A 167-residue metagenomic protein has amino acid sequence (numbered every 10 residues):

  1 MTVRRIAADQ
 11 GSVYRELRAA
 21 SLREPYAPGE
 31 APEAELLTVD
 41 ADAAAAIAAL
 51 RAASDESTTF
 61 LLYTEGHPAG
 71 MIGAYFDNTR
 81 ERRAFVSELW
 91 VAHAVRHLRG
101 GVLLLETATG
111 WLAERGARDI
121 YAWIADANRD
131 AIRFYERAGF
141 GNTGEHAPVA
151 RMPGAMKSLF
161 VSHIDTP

Functional and structural regions predicted by a protein language model:
M1-V3: Extreme N-terminal starter segment of soluble prokaryotic enzymes
R5-A94, L105-T107, W111, E145-P148 (+1 more regions): Acetyl-CoA-dependent GNAT
V13, R99, L103, T107 (+1 more regions): Alpha-helical macromolecular-interaction surfaces
G66, G70, R99-G101, G139: Conserved phosphate-binding and hydrolysis motifs of nucleotide-dependent enzymes
A92-A94, L98, D126-A127: Active-site acidic-Proline motif in GNAT/NAT acetyltransferases
R96, A113, E136: Short polybasic/polar patches that bind polyanions
L103-D119, G141: Conserved acyl-CoA
R118-Y121, A125-I132, R137-P167: C-terminal "cap" of GNAT-fold acetyltransferases
